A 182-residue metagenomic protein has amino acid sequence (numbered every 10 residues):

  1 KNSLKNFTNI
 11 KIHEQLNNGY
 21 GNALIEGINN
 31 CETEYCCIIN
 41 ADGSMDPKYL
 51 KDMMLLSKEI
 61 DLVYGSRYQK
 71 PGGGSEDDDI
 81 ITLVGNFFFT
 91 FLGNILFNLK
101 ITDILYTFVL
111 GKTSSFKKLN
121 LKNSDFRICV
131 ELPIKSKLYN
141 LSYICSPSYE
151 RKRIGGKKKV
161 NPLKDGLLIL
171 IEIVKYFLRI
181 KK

Functional and structural regions predicted by a protein language model:
K1-H13: Acidic donor-binding segment of Leloir-type glycosyltransferases
K1-L4, M53, L132: Aromatic/hydrophobic pocket-lining residues that form π-stacking "cages" and hydrophobic walls in ligand
K5-T8, S57-K58, L96, L138: Short, well-ordered coil/turn elements that cap or connect secondary structure elements
Q15-N30, Y35-I38, P47-F126, K152-L170 (+1 more regions): Acceptor/aglycone-binding surface of glycosyltransferases and processive sugar-polymer synthases
G43-M45: Acidic metal-phosphate-binding loop of nucleotide-sugar-dependent transferases
L99-K100, L121-S124, P133-R151: Catalytic donor-sugar/metal-binding loop of nucleotide-sugar-dependent glycosyltransferases
